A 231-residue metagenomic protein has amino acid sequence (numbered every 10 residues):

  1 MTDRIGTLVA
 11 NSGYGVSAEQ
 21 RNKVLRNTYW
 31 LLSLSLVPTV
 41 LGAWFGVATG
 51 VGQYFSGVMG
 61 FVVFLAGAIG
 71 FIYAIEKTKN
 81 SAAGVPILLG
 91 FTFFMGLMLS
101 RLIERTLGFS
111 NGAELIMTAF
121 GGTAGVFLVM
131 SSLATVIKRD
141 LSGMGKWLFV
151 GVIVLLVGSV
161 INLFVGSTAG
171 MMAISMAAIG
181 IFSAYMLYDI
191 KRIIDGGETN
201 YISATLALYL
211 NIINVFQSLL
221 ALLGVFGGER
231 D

Functional and structural regions predicted by a protein language model:
M1-D231: A hydrophobic alpha-helical transmembrane-helix feature that marks the membrane cores and membrane-interface segments
